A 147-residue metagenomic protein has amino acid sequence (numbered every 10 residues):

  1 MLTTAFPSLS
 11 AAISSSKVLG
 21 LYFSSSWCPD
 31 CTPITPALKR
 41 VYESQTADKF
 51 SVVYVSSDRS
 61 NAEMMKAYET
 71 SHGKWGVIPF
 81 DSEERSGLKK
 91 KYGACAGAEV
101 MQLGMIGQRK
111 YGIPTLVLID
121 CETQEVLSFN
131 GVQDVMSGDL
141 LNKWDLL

Functional and structural regions predicted by a protein language model:
M1-L19: A short beta-strand-turn-helix
P7-I13, C31, S71-H72, Y92-A96: Plant-skewed but cross-kingdom recognition/interaction modules and surfaces
A12-S14, Q45-K49, Q108-Y111, D120: Intrinsically disordered, low-complexity regulatory regions enriched in Ser/Pro/Gly/Thr and acidic residues
F23-R40: Conserved redox-active cysteine motifs that mediate thiol-disulfide chemistry, especially di-cysteine Cys-X(1-2)-Cys
T32, M65, V77-I78, L127-N130: Intrinsically disordered, low-complexity regions enriched in proline, serine, glycine and charged residues
S57-I113, V117-E122: Thioredoxin-like thiol-disulfide oxidoreductase module
G107-L147: Thiol-/selenol-based redox modules, centered on thioredoxin-like and closely related oxidoreductase domains
